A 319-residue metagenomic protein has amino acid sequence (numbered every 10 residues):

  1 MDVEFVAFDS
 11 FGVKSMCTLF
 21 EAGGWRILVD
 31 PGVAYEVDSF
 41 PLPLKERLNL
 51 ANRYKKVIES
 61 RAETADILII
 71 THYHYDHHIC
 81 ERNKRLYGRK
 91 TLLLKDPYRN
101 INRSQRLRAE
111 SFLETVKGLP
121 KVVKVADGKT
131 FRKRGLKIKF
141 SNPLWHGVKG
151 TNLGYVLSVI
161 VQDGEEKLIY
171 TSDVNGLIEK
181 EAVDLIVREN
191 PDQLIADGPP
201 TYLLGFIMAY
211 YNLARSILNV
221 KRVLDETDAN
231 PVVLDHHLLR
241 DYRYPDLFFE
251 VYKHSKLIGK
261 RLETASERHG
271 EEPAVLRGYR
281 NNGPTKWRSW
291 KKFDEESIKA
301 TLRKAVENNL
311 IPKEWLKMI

Functional and structural regions predicted by a protein language model:
M1-E63, F112-E181, P273-L276, R280-I319: Core dinuclear metal-dependent hydrolase active-site scaffold
V13, Y73-I79, R99-N102, N175-K180 (+2 more regions): Active-site environment of divalent metal-dependent phosphoester hydrolases
E21-V29, V33-D38, I79-I101, Y210-Y211 (+2 more regions): P-loop/Walker A phosphate-binding loop and immediately adjacent motor/lid segment at beta-alpha junctions
L28-G32, A65-D76, L93-D96, I169-V174 (+3 more regions): Active-site neighborhood of phospho(di)ester-bond hydrolases with catalytic His/Asp-centered motifs
S39-N49, S104, L204-N212: Short, flexible/disordered intra-domain loops and linkers
P43-L94, R188-I195, Y202: Active-site metal-binding motif and surrounding structural segment of the metallo-beta-lactamase
I79-G88, Q105, E110, Y244-L247: Metal-dependent catalytic neighborhoods of phosphoester/phosphodiester hydrolases
K124-G128, N212-I319: Binuclear metal-ion centers of metallo-dependent hydrolases, dominated by the metallo-beta-lactamase
